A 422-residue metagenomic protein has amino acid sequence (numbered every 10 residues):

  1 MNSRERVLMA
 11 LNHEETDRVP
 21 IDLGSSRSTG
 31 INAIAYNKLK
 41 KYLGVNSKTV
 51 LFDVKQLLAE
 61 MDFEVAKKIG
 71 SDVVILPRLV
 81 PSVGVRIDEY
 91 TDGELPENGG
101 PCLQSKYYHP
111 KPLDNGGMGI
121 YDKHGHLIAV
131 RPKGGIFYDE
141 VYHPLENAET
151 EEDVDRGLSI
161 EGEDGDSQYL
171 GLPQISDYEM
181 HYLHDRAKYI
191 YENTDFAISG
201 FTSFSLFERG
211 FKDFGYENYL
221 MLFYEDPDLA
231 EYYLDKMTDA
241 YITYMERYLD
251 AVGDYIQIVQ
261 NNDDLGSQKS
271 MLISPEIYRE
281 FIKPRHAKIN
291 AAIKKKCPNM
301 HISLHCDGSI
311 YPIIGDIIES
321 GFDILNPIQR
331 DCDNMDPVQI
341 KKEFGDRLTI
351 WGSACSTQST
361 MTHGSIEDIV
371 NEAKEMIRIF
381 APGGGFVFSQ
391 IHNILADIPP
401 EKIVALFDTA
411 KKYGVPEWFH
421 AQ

Functional and structural regions predicted by a protein language model:
M1-K40, V45-L51, R131, G135 (+1 more regions): Active-site loop segments of alpha/beta catalytic cores
N2, G70, Y90, L95-G99 (+1 more regions): Residue-level detector of functionally special positions within alpha-helical transmembrane segments of multi-pass
F52-L58: Outer-membrane beta-barrel proteins
L58-I75, V252: Catalytic domains of carbohydrate-active enzymes, especially glycoside hydrolases
E64-K68, G100-C102, H109-P112, Y189-N193: Short, charge-rich binding segments
L76-P77, V85: Conserved active-site-adjacent core of cysteine acyl-enzyme catalytic domains
P81-S82, C332: Glycine-rich nucleotide phosphate-binding loop and flanking beta-alpha elements of Rossmann-like dinucleotide-binding
S82-D166: A contiguous, low-structure linker/loop signature
